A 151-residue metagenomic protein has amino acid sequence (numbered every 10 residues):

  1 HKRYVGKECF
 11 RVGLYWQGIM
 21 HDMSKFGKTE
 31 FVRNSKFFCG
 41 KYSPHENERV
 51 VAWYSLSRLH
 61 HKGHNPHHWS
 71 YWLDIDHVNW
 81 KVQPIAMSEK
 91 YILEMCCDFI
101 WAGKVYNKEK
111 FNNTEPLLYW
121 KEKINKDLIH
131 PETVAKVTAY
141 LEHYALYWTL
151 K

Functional and structural regions predicted by a protein language model:
H1-K151: Metal-dependent phosphohydrolase cores
